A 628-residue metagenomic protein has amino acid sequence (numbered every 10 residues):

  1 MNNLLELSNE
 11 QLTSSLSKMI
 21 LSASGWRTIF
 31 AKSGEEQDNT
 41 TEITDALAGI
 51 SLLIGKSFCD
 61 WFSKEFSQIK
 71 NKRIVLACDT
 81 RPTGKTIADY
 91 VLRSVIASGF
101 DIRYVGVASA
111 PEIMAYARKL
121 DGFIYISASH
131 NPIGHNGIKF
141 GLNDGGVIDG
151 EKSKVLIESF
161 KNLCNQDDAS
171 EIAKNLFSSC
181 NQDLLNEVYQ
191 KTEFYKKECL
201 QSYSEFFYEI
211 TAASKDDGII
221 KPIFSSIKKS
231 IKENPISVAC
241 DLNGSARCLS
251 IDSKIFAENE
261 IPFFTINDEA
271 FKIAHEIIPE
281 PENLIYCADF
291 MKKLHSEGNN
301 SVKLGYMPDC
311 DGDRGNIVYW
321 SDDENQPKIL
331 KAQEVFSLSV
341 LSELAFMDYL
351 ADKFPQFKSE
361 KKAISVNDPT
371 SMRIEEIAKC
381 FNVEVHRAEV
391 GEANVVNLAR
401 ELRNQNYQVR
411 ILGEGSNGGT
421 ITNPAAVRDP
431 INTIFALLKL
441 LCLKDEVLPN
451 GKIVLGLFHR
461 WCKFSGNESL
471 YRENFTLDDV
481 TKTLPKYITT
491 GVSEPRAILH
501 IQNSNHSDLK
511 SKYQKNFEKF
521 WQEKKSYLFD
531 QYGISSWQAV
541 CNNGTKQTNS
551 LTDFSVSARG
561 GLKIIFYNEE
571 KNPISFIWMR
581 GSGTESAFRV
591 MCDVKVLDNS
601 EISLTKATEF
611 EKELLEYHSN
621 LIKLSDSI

Functional and structural regions predicted by a protein language model:
M1-G49, L53: Cofactor-/ligand-binding subdomain signature composed of acidic, glycine-rich, tryptophan-containing flexible loops
L7-M19, I29, G134-E297, M347 (+1 more regions): Gly/Ser/Thr-enriched, mixed-charge loops and adjacent short helices that form phosphate/oxyanion-binding elements
L52-I74, D217-N234: Glycine-rich phosphate/diphosphate-binding loops that line cofactor/substrate pockets in enzymes
Q68-H135, D252-Y319: N-terminal small/polar loop signature for handling phosphorylated ligands or for N-terminal nucleophile
K72-D79, S237-L242, M591-D593: Short glycine-rich or small-residue beta-strand-to-loop segments that form or flank ligand, phosphate, metal/Fe-S
F123-S129, D241, Y306-C310, L412-G413 (+2 more regions): Short beta-strand segments
P132-G134, N143-E151, E158, N162-N165 (+3 more regions): Replace "Mg2+/Mn2+-dependent" with "divalent metal-dependent
L304, N325-K328, F346, A351-D593 (+1 more regions): Phosphate-binding and adjacent anionic-ligand microenvironments
